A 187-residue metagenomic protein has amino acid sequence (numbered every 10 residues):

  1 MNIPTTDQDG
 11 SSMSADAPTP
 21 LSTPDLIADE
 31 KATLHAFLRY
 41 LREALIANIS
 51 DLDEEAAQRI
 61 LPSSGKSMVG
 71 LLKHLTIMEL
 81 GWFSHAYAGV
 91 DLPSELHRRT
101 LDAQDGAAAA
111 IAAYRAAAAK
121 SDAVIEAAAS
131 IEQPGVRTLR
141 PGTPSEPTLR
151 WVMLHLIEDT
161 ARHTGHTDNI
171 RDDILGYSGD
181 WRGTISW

Functional and structural regions predicted by a protein language model:
N2-T23, K31-R98, T138-W187: Short, contiguous alpha-helical
L101-T138, T148-A161: Acidic/histidine-rich alpha-helical segments that form the ligand environment of transition-metal centers
